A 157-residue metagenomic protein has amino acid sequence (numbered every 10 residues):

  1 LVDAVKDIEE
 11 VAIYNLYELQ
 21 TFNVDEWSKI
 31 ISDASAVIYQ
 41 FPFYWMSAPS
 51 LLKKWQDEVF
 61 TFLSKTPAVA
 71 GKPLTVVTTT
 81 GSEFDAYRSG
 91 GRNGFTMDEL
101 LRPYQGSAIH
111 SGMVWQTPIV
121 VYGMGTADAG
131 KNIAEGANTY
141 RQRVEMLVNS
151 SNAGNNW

Functional and structural regions predicted by a protein language model:
L1-V2, L52: Short, highly selective alpha-helical patches that border small-molecule cofactor pockets in redox/cofactor-processing
V2-I8, S107-W157: Glycine-rich phosphate/pyrophosphate-binding loop and the adjoining helix
I8-F22: A short beta-strand-loop structural module common to alpha/beta enzyme folds
A12-Y14, I38, T75-V77, Q116-I119: Hydrophobic/aromatic beta-strand patches that form the interior of the parallel beta-sheet core in alpha/beta enzyme
Q20-S28, D128-N132: Structural motif
V24-Q105, S111: Helix-loop-strand module that forms the ligand-binding subsite of alpha/beta enzymes
